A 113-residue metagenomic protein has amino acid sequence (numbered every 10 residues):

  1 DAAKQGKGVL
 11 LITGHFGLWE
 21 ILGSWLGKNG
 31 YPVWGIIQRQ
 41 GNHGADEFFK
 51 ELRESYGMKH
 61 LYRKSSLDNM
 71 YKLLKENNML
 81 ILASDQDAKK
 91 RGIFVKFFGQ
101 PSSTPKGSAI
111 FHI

Functional and structural regions predicted by a protein language model:
D1, G23, F49-K50, M70-Y71 (+1 more regions): Short amphipathic alpha-helical segments and helix-helix/interface helices
A2-K7, L74-E76: Glycine-rich phosphate-binding loop signature in dinucleotide/nucleotide-binding domains
Q5-K64, D87-Q100: Catalytic core of membrane glycerolipid acyltransferases/transacylases, capturing the structured, soluble-facing
L67-I113: Membrane-associated lipid acylation/remodeling enzymes share a hydrophobic transmembrane-juxtamembrane segment
